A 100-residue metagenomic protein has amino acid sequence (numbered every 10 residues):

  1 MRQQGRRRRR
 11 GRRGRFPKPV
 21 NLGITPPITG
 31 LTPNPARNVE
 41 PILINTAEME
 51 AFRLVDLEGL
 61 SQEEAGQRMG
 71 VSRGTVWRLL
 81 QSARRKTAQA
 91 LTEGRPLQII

Functional and structural regions predicted by a protein language model:
M1-V20: General nucleic-acid-binding
P26-P41: Short, Lys/Arg-enriched N-terminal segment that forms or immediately precedes the first helix of a structured domain
A51-F52: Short alpha-helical "packing" element that flanks the helix-turn-helix/winged-helix DNA-binding module
S61, G70-T75: Helix-turn-helix DNA-binding motif, specifically the short coil turn and the N-cap/start of the second
Q67: Alpha-helical residues within the helix-turn-helix
L79-S82: Residues within the DNA-recognition helix of helix-turn-helix
R84-T92: C-terminal flanking helix
